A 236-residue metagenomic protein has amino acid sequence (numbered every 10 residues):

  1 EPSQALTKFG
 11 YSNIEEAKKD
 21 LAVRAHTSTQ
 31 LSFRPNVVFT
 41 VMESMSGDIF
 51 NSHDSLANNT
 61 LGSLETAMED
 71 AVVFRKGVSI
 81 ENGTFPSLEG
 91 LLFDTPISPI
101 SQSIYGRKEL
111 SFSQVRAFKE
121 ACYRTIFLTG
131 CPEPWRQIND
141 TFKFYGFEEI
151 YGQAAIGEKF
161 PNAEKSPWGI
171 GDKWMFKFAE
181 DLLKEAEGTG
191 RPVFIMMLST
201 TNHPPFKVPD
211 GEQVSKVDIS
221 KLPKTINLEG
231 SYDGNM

Functional and structural regions predicted by a protein language model:
E1-M236: Soluble catalytic regions of membrane-associated enzymes that act on cell-envelope and secretory-pathway components
